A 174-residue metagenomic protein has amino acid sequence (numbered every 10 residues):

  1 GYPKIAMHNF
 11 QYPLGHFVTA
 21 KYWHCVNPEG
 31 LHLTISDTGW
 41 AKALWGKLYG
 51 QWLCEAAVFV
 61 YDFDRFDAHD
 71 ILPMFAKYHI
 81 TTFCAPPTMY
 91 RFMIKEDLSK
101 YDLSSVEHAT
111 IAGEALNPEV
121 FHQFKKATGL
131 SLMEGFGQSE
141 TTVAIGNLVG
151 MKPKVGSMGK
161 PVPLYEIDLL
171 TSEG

Functional and structural regions predicted by a protein language model:
G1, D37, G113, G137 (+1 more regions): Active-site glycine-centered loops adjacent to acidic/histidine catalytic or metal-binding residues that shape
G1-G15: Conserved AMP-binding A3 loop
L14-L31, T38-T81, E96: Conserved AMP-binding/adenylation subdomain of ANL enzymes
V18, H122, G156: Active-site phosphate/pyrophosphate- and oxyanion-stabilizing loops and adjacent acidic/basic residues in soluble
T34-I35, V60-D62, T110-A112, L170-S172: Thr-Gly-centered strand-to-loop micro-motif
L53, I80-A85, I94-P153, E166 (+1 more regions): Gly/Ser/Thr-rich phosphate-binding loop
K152, G156-V162: Short Gly/Pro-enriched turn/cap motifs at secondary-structure boundaries
